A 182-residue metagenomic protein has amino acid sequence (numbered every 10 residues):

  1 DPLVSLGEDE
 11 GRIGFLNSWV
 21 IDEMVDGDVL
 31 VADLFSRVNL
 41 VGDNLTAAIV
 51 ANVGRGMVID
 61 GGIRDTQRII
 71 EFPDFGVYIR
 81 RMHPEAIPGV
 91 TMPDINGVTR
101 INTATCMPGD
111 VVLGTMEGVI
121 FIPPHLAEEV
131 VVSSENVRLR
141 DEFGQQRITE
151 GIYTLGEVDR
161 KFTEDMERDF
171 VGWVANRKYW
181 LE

Functional and structural regions predicted by a protein language model:
D1-P108, F121-D165, D169-E182: Feature captures the catalytic cores and cofactor-binding loops of soluble hydro-lyases/lyases that act on carboxylate
D94, G114-T115: Short, solvent-exposed loop/turn segments at the edges of secondary structure
